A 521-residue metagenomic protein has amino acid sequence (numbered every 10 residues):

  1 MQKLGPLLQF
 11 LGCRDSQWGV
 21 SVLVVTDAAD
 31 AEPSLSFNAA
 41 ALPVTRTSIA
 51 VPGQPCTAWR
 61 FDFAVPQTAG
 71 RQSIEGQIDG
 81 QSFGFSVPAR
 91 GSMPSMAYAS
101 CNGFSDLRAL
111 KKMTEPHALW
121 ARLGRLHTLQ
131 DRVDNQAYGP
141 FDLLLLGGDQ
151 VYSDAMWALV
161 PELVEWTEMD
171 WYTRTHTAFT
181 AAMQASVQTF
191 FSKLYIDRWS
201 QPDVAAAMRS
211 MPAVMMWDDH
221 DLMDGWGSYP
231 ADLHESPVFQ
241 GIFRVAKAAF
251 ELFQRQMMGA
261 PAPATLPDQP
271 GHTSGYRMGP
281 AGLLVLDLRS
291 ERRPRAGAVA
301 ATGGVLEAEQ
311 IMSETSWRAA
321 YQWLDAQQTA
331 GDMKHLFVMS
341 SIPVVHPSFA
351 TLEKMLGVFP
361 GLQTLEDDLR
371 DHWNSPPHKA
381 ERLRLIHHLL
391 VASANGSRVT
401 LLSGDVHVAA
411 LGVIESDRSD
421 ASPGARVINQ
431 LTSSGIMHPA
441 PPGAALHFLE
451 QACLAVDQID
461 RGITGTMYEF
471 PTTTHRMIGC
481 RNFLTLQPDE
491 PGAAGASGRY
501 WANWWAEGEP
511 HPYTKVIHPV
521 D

Functional and structural regions predicted by a protein language model:
M1-D521: Metal-dependent phosphoester/phosphodiester hydrolase catalytic core
